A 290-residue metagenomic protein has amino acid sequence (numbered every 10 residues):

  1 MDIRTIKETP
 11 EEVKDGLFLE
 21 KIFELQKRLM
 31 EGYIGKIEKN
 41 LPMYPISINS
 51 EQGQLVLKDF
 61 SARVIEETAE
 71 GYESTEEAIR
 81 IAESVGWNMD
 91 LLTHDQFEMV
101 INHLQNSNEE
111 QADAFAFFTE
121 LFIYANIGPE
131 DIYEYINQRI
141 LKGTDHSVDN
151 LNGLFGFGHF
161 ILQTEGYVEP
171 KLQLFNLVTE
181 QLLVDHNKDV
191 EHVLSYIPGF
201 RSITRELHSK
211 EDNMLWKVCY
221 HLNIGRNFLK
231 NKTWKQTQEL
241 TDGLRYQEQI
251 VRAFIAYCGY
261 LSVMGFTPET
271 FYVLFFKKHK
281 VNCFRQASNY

Functional and structural regions predicted by a protein language model:
M1-Y290: Flexible "arm" and connector segments at domain edges
